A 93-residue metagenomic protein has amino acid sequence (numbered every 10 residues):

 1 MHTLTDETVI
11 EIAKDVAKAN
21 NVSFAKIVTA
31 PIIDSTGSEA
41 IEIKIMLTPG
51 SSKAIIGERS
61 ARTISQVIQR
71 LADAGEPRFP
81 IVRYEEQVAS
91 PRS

Functional and structural regions predicted by a protein language model:
M1-V9: N-terminal presequence-like segments and adjacent domain-start helices
T8-E11, V28-I33, Q87-S93: Contiguous interface-forming segments/domains that mediate binding rather than catalysis
T8-N20, K53-G75: Short, non-transmembrane amphipathic alpha-helical segments
V22-L47: Short edge beta-strands and adjacent turn/loop segments
T48-S52: A short, flexible beta-alpha/helix-coil linker loop
V67-S93: A short amphipathic beta-strand at an alpha->beta junction
